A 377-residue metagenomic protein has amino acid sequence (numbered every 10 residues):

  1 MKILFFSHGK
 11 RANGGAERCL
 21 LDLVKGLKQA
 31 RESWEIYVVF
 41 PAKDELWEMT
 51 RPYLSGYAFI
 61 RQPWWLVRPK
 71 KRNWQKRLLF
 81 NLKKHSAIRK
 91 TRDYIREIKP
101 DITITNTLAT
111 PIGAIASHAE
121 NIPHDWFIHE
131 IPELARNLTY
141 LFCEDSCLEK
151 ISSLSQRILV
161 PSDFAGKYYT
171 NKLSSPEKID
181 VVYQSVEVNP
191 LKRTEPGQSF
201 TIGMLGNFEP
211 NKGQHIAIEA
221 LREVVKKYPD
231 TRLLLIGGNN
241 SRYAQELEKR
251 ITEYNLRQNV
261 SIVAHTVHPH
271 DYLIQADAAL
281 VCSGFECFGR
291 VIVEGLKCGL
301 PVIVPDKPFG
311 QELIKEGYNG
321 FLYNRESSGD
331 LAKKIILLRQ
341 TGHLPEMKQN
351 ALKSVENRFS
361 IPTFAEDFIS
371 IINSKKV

Functional and structural regions predicted by a protein language model:
G14-K25, F200, N207-K226, Q245 (+2 more regions): A conserved mid-protein helix/loop that constitutes part of the nucleotide-sugar donor-binding site
V38-E45, V186, L205, R232-E246: Glycosyltransferase donor-sugar binding loop
S86-A87, P123-D125, I131-L154: Nucleotide-sugar donor phosphate/pyrophosphate-binding loop at the beta->alpha transition of glycosyltransferases
F164, S185: Carbohydrate-associated surface elements
H265, G284: Aromatic "clamp/platform" in nucleotide-sugar-dependent glycosyltransferases that forms part of the donor/acceptor
P301-P305: Short hydrophobic beta-strand element within catalytic cores of glycosyltransferases and related nucleotide-activated
E316-G317, F321-S328, L337-G342: Conserved acidic donor-binding segment of nucleotide-sugar-dependent glycosyltransferases
H343-R358, D367-S370: A short, well-ordered alpha-helix in the C-terminal region of glycosyltransferases
